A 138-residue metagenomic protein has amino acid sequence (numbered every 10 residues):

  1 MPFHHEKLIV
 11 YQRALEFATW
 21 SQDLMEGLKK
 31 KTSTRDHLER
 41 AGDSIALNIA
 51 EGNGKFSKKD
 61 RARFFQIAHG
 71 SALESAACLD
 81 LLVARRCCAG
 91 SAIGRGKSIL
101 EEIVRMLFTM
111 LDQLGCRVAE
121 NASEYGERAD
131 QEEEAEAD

Functional and structural regions predicted by a protein language model:
M1-D138: Amphipathic alpha-helical assembly/interaction segments
